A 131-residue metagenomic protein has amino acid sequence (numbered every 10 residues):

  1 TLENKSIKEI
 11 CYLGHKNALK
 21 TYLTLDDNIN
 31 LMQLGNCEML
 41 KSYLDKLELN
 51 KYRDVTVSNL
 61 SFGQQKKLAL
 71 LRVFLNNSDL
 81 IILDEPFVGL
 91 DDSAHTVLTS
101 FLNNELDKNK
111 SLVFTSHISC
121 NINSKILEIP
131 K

Functional and structural regions predicted by a protein language model:
K8-N17: ABC nucleotide-binding domain signature
K16, T21-M39: Q-loop/switch helix immediately C-terminal to the Walker
C37-Y52: Conserved ABC ATPase "signature" region
T56-G63: Conserved ABC ATPase signature
L70: Hydrophobic anchor residue at the start of the ABC signature
I81-E85, L90: Catalytic Walker B motif of ABC-type/P-loop ATPase nucleotide-binding domains
D92-A94: Helix N-cap at the start of a conserved alpha-helix in ABC-type nucleotide-binding domains
